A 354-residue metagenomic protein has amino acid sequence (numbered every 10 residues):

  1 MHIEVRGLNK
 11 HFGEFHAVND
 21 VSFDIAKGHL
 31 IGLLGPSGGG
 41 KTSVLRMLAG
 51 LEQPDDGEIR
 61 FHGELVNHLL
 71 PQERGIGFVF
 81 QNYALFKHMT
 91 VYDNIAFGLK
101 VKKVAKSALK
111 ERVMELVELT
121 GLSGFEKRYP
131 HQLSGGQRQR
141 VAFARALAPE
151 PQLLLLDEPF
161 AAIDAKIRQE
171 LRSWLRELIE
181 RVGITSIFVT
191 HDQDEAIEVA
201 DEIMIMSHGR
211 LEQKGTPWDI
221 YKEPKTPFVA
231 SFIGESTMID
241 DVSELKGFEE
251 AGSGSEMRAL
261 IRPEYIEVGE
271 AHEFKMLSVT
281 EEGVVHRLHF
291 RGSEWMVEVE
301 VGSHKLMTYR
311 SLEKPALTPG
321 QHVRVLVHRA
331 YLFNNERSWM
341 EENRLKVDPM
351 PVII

Functional and structural regions predicted by a protein language model:
L30, L69-K225: ABC ATPase nucleotide-binding domains
L34-P36: The feature captures the beta-strand-to-loop junction immediately N-terminal to the Walker
T42-L45, V141: ABC ATPase nucleotide-binding domain helices that frame the ATP-binding cleft
A49: Helix-to-loop junction immediately C-terminal to a conserved catalytic motif
G57-L65: Conserved ABC transporter NBD signature motif
S236, G247-I354: Non-catalytic connector elements of ABC transporters
